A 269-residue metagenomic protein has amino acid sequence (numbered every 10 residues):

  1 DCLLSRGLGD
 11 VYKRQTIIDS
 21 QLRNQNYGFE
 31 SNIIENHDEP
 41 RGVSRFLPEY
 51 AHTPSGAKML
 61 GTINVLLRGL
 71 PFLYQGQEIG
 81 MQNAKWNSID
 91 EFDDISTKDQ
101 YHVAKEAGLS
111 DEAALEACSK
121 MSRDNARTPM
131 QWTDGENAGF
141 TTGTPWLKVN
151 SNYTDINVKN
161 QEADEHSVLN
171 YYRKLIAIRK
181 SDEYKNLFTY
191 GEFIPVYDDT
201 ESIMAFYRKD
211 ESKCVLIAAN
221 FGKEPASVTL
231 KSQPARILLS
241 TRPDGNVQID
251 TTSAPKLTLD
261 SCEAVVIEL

Functional and structural regions predicted by a protein language model:
D1-Y12: Single conserved hydrophobic/aromatic residue that forms the stacking wall/gate of nucleotide- or nucleobase-binding
D10-Y27: Glycoside hydrolase catalytic-domain groove-lining segments
I17, A51-V215, F221-A226: Loop/helix patches that line or flank the sugar-binding groove of alpha-linked glycan CAZymes
F29-A51: Active-site clefts of carbohydrate-active enzymes
N36, F221, L269: Residues immediately flanking
P225-P243: Beta-strand-rich binding/interaction modules
L238-A254: Solvent-exposed beta-strand/loop surfaces of large extracellular or lumenal domains
D250-L269: C-terminal beta-strand-rich structural cap/linker in extracellular carbohydrate-active enzymes
